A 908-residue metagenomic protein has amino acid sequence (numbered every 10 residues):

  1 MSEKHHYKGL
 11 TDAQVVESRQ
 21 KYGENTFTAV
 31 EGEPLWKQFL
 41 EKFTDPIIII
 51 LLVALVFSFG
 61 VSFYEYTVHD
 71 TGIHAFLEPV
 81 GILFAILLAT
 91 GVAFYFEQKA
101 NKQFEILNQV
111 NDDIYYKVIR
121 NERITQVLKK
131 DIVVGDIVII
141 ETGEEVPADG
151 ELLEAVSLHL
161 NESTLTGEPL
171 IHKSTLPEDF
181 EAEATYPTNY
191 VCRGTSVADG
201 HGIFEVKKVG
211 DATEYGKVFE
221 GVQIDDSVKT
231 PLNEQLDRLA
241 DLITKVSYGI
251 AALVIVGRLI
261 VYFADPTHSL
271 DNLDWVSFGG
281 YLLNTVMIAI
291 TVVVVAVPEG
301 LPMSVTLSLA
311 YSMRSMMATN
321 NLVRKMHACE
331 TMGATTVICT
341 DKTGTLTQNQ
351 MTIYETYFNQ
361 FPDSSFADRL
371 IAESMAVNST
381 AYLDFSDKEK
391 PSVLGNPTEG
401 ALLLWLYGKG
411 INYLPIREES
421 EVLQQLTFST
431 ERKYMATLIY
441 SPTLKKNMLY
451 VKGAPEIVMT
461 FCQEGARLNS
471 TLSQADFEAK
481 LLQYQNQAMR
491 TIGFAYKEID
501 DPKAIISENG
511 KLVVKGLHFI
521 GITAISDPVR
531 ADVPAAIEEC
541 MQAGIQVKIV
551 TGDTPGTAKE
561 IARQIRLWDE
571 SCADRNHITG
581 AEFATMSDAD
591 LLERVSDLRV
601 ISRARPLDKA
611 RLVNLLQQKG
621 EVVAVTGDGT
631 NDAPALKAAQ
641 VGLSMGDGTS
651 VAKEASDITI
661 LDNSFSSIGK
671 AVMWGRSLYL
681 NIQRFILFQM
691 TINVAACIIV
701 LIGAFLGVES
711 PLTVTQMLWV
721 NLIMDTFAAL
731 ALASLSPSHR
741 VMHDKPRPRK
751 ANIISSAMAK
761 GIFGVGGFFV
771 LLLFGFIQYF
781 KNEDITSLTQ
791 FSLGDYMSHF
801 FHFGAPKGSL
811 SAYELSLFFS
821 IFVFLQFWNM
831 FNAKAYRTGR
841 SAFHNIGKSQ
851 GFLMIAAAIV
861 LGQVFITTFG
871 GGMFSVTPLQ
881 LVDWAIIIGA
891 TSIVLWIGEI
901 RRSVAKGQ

Functional and structural regions predicted by a protein language model:
M1-P746, K750-S755, F819, Y836-Q908: Conserved cytosolic headpiece of P-type ATPases
L259-S269, F774-M797, T868-G871: Membrane-helix interface motif
L270-Y281, S792-G804: Perimembrane loop-to-helix junctions flanking transmembrane segments
I692-A696, G764-L773: Core segments of transmembrane alpha-helices that mediate helix-helix packing or line hydrophobic substrate/ligand
A704-T713, Y779-L788, Y796-E814: Helix-coil boundary and interhelical linker segments in multi-pass alpha-helical membrane proteins
M724, Y813-F831: Generic alpha-helical transmembrane segments
P748-G767, G804-L817, I846-S849: Membrane-water interface at loop-to-transmembrane-helix junctions
